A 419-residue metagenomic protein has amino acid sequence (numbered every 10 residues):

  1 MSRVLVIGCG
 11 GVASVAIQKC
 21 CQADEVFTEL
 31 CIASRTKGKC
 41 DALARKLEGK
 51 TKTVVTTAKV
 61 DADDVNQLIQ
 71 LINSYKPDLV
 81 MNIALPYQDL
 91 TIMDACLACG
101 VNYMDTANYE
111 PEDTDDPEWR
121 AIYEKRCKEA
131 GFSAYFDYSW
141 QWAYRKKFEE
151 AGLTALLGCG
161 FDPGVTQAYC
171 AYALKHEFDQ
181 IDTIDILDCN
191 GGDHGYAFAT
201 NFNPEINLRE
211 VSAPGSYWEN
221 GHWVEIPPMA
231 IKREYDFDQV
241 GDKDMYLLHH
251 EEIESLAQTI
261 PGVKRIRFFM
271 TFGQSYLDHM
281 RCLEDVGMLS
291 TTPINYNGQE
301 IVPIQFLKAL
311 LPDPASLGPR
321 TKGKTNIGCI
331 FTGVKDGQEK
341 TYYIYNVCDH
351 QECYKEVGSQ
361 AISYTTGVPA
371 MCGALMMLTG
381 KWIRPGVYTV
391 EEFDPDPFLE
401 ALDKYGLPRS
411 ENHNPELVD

Functional and structural regions predicted by a protein language model:
V4-G11: Conserved N-terminal Rossmann-fold NAD(P)-binding element of oxidoreductases
E29-C31: Short beta-strand element of Class I
R35-K39: Helix N-cap at the beta1-alpha1 junction of Rossmann-like dinucleotide-binding domains, i.e., the first residues
K50-D64: Rossmann-fold cofactor-recognition segment
D61-P77, Q88: Conserved Rossmann-fold cofactor-binding substructure of NAD(P)-dependent oxidoreductases
I72, D78-M81, Y103-D105: N-terminal Rossmann-like NAD(P) cofactor-binding module of classical short-chain dehydrogenase/reductase
A107-L153: Rossmann-fold NAD(P)-binding glycine/threonine-rich loop
K175-D419: C-terminal catalytic/substrate-binding lobe primarily of soluble NAD(P)-dependent oxidoreductases
